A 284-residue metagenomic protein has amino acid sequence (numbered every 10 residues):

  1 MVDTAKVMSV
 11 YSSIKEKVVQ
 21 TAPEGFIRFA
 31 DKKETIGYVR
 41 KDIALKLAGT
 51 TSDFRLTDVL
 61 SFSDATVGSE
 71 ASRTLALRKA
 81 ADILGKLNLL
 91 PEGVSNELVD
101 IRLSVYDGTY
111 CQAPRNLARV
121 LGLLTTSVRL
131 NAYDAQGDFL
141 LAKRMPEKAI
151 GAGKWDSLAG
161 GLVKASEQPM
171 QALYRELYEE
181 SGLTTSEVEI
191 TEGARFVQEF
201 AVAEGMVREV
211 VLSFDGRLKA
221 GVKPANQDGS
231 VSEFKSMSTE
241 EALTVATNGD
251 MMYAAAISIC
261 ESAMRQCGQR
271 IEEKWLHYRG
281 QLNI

Functional and structural regions predicted by a protein language model:
M1-K154, L162-Y178, L183-V222, T239-E240 (+2 more regions): N-terminal leader/linker segments that precede catalytic domains of diphosphate-processing enzymes
A159: Surface-exposed, charge/polar-rich loops and edge strands
A225-A254: NUDIX/MutT-family hydrolases
